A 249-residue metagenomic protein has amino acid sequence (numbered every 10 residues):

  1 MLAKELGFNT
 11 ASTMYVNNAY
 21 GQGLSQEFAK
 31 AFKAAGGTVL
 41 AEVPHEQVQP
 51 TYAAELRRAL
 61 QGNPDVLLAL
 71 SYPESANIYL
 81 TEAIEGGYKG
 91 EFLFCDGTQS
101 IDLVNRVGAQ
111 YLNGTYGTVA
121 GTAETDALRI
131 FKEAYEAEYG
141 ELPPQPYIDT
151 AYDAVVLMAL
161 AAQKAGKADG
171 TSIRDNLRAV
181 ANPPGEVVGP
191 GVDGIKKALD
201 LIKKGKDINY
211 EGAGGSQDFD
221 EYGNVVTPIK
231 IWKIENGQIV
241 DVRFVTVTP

Functional and structural regions predicted by a protein language model:
M1-P249: Extracytosolic ligand-binding ectodomains
